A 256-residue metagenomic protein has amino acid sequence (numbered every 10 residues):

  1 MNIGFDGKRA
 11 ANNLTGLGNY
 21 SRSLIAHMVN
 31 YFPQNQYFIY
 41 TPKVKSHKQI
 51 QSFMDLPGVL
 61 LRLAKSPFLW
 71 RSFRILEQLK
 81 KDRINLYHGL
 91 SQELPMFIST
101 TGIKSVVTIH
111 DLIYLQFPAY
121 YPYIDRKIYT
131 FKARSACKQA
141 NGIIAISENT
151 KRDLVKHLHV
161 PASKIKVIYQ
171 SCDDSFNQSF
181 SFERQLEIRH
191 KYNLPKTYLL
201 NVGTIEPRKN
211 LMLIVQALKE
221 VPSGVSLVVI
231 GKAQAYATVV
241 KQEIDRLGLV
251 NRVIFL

Functional and structural regions predicted by a protein language model:
M1-L256: Carbohydrate transferase catalytic cores enriched for Leloir-type hexosyltransferases
